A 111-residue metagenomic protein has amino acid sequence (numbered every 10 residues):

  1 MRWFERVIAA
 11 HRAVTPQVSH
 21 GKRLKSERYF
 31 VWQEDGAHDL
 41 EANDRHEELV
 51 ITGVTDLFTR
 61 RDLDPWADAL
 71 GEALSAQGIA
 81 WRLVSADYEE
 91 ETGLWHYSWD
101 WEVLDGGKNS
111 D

Functional and structural regions predicted by a protein language model:
M1-T52, F58-D111: Long, contiguous binding/interaction regions
